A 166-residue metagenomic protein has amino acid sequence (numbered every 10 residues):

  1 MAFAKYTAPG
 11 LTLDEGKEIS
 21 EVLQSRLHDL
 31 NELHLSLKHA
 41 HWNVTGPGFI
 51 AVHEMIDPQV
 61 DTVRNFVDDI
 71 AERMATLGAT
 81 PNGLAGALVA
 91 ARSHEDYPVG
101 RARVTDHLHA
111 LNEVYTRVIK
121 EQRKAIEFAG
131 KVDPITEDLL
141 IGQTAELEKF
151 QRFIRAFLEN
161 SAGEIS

Functional and structural regions predicted by a protein language model:
A2-F3, R92-Y97, V114, R152-N160: Phosphate/pyrophosphate-binding loop motifs in nucleotide- or prenyl diphosphate-using proteins
A4-R26, V104: Disorder-to-helix initiation segments
Y6-A8, T12-D14, I50-P58, P81-P98 (+2 more regions): Charge-rich, acidic-biased intrinsically disordered regions
G10-E18, L33-P58, E121-I135: Helix-loop segments that flank and shape redox-cofactor active sites
K17-L27, N31, D57-V60, R64 (+4 more regions): Short amphipathic alpha-helical segments with heptad-repeat character
L27, H34, H41, V60 (+5 more regions): A structural signal for well-ordered alpha-helices, especially hydrophobic packing surfaces of coiled-coils
T45-A87, F157: Conserved alpha-helical segments that form or flank metal/cofactor-binding pockets of metalloenzymes
D68, E72, G86-A145: Acidic/histidine-rich alpha-helical segments that form the ligand environment of transition-metal centers
